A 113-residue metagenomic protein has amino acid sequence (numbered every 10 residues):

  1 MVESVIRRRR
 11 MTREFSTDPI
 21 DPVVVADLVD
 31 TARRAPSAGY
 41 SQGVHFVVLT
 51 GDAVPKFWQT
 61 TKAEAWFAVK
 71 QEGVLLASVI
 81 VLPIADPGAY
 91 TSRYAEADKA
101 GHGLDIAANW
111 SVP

Functional and structural regions predicted by a protein language model:
M1-P113: Acidic, surface-exposed loops and disordered segments
